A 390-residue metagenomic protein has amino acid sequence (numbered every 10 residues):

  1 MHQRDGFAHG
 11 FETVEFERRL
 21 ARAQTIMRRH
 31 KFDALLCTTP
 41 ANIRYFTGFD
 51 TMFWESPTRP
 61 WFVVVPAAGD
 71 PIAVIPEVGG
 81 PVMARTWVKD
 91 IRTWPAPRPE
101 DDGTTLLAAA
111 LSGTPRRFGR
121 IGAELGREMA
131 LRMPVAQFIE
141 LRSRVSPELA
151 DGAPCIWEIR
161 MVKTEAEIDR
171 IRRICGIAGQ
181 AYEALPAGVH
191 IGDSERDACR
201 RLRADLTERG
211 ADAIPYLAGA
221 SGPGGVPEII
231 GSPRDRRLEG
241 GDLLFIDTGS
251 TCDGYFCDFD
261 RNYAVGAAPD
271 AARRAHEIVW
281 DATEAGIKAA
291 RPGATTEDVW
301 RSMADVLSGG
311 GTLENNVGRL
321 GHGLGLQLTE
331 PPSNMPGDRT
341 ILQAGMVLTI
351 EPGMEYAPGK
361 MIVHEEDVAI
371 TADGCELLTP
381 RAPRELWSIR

Functional and structural regions predicted by a protein language model:
M1-R390: Active-site neighborhoods and metal-handling regions in enzymes and metal-associated proteins
